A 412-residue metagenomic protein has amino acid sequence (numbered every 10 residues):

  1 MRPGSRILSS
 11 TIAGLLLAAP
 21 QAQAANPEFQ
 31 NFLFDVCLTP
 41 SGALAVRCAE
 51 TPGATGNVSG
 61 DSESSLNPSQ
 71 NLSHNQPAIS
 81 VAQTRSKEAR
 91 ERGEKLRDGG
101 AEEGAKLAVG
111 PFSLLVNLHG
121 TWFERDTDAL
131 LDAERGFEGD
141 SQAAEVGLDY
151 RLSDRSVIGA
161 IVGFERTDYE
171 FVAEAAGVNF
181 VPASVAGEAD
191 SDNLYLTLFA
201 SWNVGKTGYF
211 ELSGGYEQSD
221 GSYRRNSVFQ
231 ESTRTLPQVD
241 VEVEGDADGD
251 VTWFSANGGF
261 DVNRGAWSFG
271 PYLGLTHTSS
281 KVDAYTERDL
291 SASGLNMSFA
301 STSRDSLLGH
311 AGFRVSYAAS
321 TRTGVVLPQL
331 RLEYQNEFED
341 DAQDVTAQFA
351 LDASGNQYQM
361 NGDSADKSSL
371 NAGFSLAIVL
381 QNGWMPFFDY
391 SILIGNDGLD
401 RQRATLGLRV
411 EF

Functional and structural regions predicted by a protein language model:
M1-S9: Bacterial N-terminal signal peptides that target proteins for export
S9-A18: Bacterial N-terminal signal peptides
P20-A24: Sec/Tat signal peptide C-region and signal peptidase I cleavage site
N26-G42: Short N-terminal segments immediately surrounding and downstream of signal-peptide cleavage
V58-V262, D389-S391, N396-E411: Outer membrane beta-barrel translocator domains of Type V secretion systems
K106-V109, Y150-D154, W202-K206, V262-A266 (+5 more regions): Outer-membrane beta-barrel strand-turn architecture
E170, S298-F412: Outer membrane beta-barrel transmembrane domains
Q238-D240, D250-N263, S268-R288, L295-M297 (+2 more regions): Outer-membrane beta-barrel porins/channels
